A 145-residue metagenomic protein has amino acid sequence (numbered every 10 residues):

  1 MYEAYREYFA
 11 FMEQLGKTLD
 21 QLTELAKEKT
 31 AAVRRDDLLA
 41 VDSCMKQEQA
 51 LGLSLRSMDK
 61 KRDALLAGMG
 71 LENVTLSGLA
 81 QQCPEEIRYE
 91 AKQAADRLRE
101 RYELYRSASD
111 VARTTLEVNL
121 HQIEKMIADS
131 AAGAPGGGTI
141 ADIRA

Functional and structural regions predicted by a protein language model:
M1-G78: Extended, charge-rich alpha-helical scaffolding segments
L79-A145: Short terminal interaction segments
